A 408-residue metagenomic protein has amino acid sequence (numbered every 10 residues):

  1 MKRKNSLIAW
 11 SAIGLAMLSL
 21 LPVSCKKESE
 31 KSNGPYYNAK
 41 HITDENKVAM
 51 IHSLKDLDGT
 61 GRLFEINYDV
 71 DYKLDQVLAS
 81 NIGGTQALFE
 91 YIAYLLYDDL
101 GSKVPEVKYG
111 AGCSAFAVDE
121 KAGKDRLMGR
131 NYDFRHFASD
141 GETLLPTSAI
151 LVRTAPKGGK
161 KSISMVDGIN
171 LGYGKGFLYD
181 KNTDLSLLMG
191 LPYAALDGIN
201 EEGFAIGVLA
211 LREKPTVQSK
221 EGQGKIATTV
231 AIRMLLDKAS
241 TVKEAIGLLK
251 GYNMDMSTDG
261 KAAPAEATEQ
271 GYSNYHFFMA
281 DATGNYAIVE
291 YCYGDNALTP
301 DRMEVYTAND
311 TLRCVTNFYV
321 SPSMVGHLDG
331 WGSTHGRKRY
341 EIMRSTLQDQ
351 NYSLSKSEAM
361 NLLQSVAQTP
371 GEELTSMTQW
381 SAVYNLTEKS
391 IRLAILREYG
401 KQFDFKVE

Functional and structural regions predicted by a protein language model:
M1-N33: Bacterial Sec-dependent N-terminal signal peptides
C25-S240, N253-P264, Q348-E408: N-terminal mature-domain region immediately after signal-peptide cleavage in secreted/organellar precursors
E202, V315-L328: Short, acidic (Asp/Glu-rich) active-site segment that either coordinates a divalent metal cofactor
A245: Acidic, glycine-rich loop-and-strand cores that form catalytic or ligand-binding grooves in diverse globular domains
G251-S257, Y275-A280: Extracytoplasmic, non-cytosolic globular domains
A262-Y319: Extended amphipathic alpha-helical segments with heptad-repeat/coiled-coil character used for oligomerization, fusion
H327-G330, T334-K356: Long, charge-rich alpha-helical interaction segments
